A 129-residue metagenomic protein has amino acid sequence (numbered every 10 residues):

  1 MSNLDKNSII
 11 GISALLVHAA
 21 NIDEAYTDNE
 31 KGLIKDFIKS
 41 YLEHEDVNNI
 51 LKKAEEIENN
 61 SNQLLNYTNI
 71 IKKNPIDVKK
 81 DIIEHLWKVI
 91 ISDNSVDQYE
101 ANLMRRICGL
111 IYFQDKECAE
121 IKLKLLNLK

Functional and structural regions predicted by a protein language model:
M1-K129: Small-residue-enriched hydrophobic alpha-helices in membranes
